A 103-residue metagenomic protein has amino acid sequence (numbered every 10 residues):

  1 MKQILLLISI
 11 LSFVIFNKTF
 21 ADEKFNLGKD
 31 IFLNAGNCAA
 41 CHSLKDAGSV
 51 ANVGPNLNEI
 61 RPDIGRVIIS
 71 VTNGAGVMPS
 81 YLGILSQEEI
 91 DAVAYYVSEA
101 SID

Functional and structural regions predicted by a protein language model:
M1-D22, I102-D103: N-terminal export/targeting leaders of redox proteins
V14-L33, R66: Electrostatic cytochrome c docking/interface patches
K29-D30, A39-A75, I84: Gly/Gly-Pro-rich "capping" loops immediately C-terminal to redox-active cysteine motifs in periplasmic/lumenal
L33, P62, T72, G76 (+1 more regions): Sec-exported extracytoplasmic/periplasmic mature domains
G36: Cys/His-enriched microdomains
G83-D103: C-terminal capping alpha-helices of c-type cytochrome domains
